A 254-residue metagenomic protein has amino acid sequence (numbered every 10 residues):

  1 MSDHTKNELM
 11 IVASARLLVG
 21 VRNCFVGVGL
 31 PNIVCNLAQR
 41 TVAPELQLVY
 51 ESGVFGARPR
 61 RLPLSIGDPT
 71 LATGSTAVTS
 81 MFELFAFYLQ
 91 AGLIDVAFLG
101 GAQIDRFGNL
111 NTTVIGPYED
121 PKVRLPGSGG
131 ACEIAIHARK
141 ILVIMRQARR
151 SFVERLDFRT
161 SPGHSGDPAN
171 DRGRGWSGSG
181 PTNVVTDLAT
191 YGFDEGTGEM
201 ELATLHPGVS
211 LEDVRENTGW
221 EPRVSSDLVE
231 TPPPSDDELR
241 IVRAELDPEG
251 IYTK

Functional and structural regions predicted by a protein language model:
M1-S75: N-terminal active-site beta-alpha-beta segment that forms phosphate/nucleotide-binding and substrate-recognition loops
A13-R16, I33-L37, F87, K140 (+2 more regions): Alpha-helical scaffold segments in soluble metabolic enzymes
L18, R22, A38, V42 (+7 more regions): Structural signal for hydrophobic packing residues in well-ordered secondary-structure cores of soluble enzyme domains
L62-S225, E230, P234: Conserved phosphate- and dinucleotide-binding cores of soluble alpha/beta proteins, encompassing both enzyme active
N217, S226-K254: A conserved C-terminal secondary-structure "cap"
